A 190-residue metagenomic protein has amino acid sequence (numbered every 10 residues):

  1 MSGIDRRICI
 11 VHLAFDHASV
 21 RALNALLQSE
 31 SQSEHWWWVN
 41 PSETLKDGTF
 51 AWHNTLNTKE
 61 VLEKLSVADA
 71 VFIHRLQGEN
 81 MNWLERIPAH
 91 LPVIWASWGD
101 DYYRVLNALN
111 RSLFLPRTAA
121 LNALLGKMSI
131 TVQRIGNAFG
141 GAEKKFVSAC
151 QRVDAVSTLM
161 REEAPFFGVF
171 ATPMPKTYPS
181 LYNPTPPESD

Functional and structural regions predicted by a protein language model:
M1-L45: N-terminal subdomain of nucleotide-sugar transferases
H12, V61-N80, P92-W98: Short N-terminal targeting/anchoring amphipathic segment
Q28-E30, E85-H90, S148-Q151: Short, conserved loop/helix-junction motifs that constitute active-site signature segments in enzyme catalytic cores
W38-L45, R75-M81, M160-A164: Short, polar loop motifs at secondary-structure junctions
E43-T55: N-terminal beta-loop-helix "entrance" segment that forms/cooperates in small-molecule cofactor or anionic ligand
A70-F72, I87-K127: Active-site proximal beta-strand in glycosyltransferases
L113-V156: Membrane-proximal helix-turn-helix segments that form the acceptor-binding/catalytic region of lipid-linked
V147-T158, E163-E188: Helix-loop-beta element that forms the nucleotide-linked donor phosphate-binding surface in glycosyltransferases
